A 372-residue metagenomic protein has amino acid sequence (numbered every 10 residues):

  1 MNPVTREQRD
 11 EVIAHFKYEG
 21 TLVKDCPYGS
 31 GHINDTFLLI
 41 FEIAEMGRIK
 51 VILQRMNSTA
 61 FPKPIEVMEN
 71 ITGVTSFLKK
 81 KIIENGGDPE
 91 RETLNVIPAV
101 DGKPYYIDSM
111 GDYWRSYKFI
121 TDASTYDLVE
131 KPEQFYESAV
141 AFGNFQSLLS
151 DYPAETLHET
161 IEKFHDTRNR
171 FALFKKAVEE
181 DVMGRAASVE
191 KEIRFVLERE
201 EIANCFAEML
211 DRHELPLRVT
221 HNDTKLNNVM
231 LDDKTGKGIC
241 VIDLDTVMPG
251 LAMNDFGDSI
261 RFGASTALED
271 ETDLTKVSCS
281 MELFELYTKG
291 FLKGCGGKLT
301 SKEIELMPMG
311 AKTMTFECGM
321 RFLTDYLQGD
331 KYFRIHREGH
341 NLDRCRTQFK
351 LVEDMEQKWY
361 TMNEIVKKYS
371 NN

Functional and structural regions predicted by a protein language model:
M1-C26: Juxta-kinase regulatory segment immediately upstream of eukaryotic protein kinase catalytic domains
K24-Y28, H32-I43, G47-K176, G250-A252 (+6 more regions): Conserved ATP-binding subdomain of kinase catalytic cores across diverse folds
P27-S30, Q54-R55, F61-I65, I120-Y136 (+6 more regions): ATP-dependent phospho-/nucleotidyl transfer catalytic cores
D101-I107, C205-A207, L323: A short, acidic/glycine-rich surface segment
N227-L268: Catalytic activation segment of kinase domains across protein kinase-like and atypical kinase folds
M253-G297, T313-Y332: Active-site activation/catalytic loop segments of kinase-like enzymes and analogous catalytic loops in related
I304-M314: Small/polar glycine-rich anion-binding or flexible loop at a beta-alpha turn
M355-K358: Long, compositionally biased intrinsically disordered regions
